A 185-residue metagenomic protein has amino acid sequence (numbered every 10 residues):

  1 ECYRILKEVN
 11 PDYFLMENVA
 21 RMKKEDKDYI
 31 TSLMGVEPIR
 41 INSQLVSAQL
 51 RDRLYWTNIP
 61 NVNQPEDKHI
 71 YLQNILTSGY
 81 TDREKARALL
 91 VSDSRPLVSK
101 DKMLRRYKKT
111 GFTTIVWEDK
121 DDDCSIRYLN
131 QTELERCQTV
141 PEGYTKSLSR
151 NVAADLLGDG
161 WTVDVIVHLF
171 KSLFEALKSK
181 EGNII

Functional and structural regions predicted by a protein language model:
E1-Y128, E133-R136: Class I S-adenosyl-L-methionine
E1-Y3, S32-G35, K68, Q138 (+2 more regions): Catalytic phosphate/metal-binding cores of nucleic-acid and nucleotide-processing enzymes, i.e., regions that mediate
S78, L156-G160, I185: Amphipathic alpha-helical surface "interface" segments used for docking/oligomerization or membrane association within
E135-Q138, G143: C-terminal, surface-exposed recognition/capping segments
E142-R150: Active-site and glycan-interaction determinants of carbohydrate-active enzymes
T145, L173-E175: A short hydrophobic/aromatic micro-motif that marks alpha-helical segments and, especially, helix-coil
E175-I185: Active-site-proximal substrate-binding core of FAD-dependent oxidoreductases
